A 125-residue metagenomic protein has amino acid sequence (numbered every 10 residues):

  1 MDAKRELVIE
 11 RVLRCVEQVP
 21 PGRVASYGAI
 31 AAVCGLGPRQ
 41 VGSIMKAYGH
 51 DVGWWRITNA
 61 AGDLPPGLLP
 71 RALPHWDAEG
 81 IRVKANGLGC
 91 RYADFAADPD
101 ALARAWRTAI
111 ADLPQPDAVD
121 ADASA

Functional and structural regions predicted by a protein language model:
M1-A125: Nucleic acid-binding interface residues in structured DNA/RNA-binding domains, emphasizing the DNA-engaging scaffolds
